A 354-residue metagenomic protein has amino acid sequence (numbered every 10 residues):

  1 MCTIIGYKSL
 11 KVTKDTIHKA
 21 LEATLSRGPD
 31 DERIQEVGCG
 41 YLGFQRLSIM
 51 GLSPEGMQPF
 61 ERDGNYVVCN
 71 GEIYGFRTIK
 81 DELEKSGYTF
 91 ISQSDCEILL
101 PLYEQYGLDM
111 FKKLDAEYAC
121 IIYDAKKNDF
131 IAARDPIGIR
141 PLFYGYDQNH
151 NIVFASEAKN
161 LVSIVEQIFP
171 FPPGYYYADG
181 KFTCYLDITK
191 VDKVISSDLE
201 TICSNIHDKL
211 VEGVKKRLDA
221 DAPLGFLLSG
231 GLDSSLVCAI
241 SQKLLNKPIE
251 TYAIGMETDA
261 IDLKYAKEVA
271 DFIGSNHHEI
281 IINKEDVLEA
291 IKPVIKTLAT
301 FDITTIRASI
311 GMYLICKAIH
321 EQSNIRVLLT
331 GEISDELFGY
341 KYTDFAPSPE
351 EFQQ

Functional and structural regions predicted by a protein language model:
M1-V68, E72, P101-S197, H207-K215 (+4 more regions): N-terminal glutamine amidotransferase
K8-K14, K85, K126-I131, P136 (+3 more regions): ATP-dependent adenylate-handling active sites, centered on carboxylate activation for C-N bond formation
Q45, Q93, I188, I254 (+1 more regions): Conserved beta-strand termini and adjacent loop/short-helix elements that scaffold enzyme active sites in alpha/beta
P54-R62, K80-T89: Diglycine-centered glycine-rich loop/turn motifs
N70-E72, S94, S229, S234: Ser/Thr-glycine-rich phosphate-binding loops at phosphate-binding pockets of nucleotides, nucleotide cofactors
L83-I91, L108-M110, L161-I168, F301-I303: Short, polar/flexible loop-turn hinges at active-site or ligand-entry regions and domain interfaces
C96-L100: Short, conserved phosphate-binding/catalytic loop or strand-edge motifs used in phosphoryl-/nucleotidyl-transfer
